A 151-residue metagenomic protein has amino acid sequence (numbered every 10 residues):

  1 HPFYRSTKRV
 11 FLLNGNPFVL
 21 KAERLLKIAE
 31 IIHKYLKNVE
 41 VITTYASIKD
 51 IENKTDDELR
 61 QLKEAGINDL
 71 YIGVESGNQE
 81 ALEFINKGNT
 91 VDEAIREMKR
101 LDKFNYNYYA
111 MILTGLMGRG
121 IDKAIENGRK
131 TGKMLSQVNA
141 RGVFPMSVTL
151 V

Functional and structural regions predicted by a protein language model:
H1-A22, H33-N53, I67-A94, N107-Y109 (+1 more regions): Core AdoMet radical
P2, A29-K34, L59-G66, K99-K103: Acidic (Asp/Glu)-rich catalytic clusters
F3, D56, R129: Residue-level detector of functional hotspots within protein domains
A22-K27, N53-L62, D122: Distinct, well-ordered alpha-helical segments
R60-K63, T90, S136: Short, surface-exposed basic-aromatic patches at helix termini and helix-loop junctions that form
D69, D92-V151: Conserved C-terminal portion of the radical SAM core fold that forms the substrate/S-adenosylmethionine-binding
